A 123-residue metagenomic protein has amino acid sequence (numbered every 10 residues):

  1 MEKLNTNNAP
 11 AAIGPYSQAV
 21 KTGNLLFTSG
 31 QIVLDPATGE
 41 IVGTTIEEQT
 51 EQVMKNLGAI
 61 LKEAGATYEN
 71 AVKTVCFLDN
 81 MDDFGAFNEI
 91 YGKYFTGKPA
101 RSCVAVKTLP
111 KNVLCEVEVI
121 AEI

Functional and structural regions predicted by a protein language model:
M1-I123: Short, polar/acidic, helix-capping and beta-turn segments at strand->helix junctions that line the mouths
